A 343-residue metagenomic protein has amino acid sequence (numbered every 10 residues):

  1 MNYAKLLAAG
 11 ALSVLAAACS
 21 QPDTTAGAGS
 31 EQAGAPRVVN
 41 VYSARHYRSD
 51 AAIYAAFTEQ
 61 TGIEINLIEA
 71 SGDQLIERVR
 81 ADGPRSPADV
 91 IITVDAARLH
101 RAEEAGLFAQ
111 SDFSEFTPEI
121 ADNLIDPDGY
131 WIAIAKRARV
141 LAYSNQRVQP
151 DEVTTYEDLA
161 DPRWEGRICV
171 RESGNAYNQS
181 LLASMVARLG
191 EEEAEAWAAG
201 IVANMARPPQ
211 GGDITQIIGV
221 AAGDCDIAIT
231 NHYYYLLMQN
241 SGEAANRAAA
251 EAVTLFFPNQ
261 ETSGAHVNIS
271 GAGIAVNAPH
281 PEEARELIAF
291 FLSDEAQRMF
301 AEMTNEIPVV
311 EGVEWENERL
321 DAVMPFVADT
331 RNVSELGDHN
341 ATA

Functional and structural regions predicted by a protein language model:
L15-A18: C-terminal motif of bacterial Sec signal peptides marking the signal peptidase cleavage site
S20-D23, G27-R101: Early extracytoplasmic/lumenal segment of secretory-pathway proteins
Y42-R45, P127-D128, Y143-N145, D151 (+3 more regions): Short beta-strand->loop
S86-I91, A109-L141, E157, R167-V170: A structural signal for short loop-to-beta-strand junctions that line the ligand-binding cleft of periplasmic/secreted
A96-L107, D126-T154, L182-A183, V267-G273: Periplasmic solute-binding protein
F108-T117, W131-I132, E157, A244-H266 (+1 more regions): Short beta-strand->loop
S173, Y177, S184, R188-P258: Ligand-binding pocket segment of bilobal, Venus flytrap-like solute-binding proteins
S270-R331: Mature extracytoplasmic/periplasmic domains
